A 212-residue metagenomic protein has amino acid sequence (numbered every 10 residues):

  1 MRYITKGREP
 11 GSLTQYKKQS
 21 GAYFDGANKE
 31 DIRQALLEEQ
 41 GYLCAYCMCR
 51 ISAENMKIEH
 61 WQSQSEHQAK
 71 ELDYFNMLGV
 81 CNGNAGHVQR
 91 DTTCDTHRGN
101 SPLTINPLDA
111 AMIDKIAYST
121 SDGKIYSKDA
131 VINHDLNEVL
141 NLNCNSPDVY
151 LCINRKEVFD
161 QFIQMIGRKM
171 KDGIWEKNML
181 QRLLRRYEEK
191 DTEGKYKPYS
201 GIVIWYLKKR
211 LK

Functional and structural regions predicted by a protein language model:
M1-E30, T192, P198-K212: A boundary/linker detector
M1-Y23, D91-L108, P147-K169: Class I S-adenosyl-L-methionine
G21-R33, I58-E66: Short Cys/His-rich Zn2+-coordinating modules
D31-M56, N84: Short cysteine-rich loop/turn motifs with clustered Cys
R33, M48, S65-K70, P102-N106: Catalytic micro-motifs at enzyme active sites that drive phosphoryl/nucleotidyl and oxygen chemistry
C49-T93: Histidine-centered nuclease catalytic patch
Q89-C152: Long, low-complexity, intrinsically disordered segments enriched in glycines and aromatic residues
V131-K212: C-terminal, charged low-complexity interaction regions
